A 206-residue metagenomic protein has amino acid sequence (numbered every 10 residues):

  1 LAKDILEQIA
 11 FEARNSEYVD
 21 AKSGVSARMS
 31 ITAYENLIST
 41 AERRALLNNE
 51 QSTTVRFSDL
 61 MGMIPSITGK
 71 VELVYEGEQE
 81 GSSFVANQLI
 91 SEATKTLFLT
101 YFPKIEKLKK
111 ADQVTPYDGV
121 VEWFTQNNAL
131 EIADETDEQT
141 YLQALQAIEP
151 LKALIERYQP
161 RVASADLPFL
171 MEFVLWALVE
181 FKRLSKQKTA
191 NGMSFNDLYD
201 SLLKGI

Functional and structural regions predicted by a protein language model:
L1-T54: Conserved AAA+ ATPase small/helical "lid" subdomain
K22, E42-I206: C-terminal engagement/docking regions of AAA+ P-loop ATPases
